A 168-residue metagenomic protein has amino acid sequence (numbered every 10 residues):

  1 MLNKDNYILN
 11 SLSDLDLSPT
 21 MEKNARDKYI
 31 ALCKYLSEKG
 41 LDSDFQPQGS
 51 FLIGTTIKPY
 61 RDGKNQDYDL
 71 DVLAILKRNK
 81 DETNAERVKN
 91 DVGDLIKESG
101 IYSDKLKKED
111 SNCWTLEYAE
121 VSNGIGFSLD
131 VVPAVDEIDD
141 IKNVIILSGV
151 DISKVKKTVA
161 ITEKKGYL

Functional and structural regions predicted by a protein language model:
M1-D16, T20, N143-V144, D151-L168: Nucleotidyltransferase catalytic cores
M1-Y68, L76-R87, C113: N-terminal regions immediately upstream of nucleotidyltransferase
L36-K39, E86-S153, A160-Y167: Conserved catalytic core of two-metal-ion nucleotidyltransferases
G49-L52, A74-K80, Y118-S122, P133-V135: Short, flexible loop/turn elements at secondary-structure junctions
G49-Y60, G149-E163: Phosphate-binding glycine-rich loops and adjacent basic patches that engage nucleotide phosphates, nucleic-acid
D71: Glycine- and aspartate-rich repeat motifs characteristic of hemolysin/RTX-like Ca2+-binding segments in secreted
